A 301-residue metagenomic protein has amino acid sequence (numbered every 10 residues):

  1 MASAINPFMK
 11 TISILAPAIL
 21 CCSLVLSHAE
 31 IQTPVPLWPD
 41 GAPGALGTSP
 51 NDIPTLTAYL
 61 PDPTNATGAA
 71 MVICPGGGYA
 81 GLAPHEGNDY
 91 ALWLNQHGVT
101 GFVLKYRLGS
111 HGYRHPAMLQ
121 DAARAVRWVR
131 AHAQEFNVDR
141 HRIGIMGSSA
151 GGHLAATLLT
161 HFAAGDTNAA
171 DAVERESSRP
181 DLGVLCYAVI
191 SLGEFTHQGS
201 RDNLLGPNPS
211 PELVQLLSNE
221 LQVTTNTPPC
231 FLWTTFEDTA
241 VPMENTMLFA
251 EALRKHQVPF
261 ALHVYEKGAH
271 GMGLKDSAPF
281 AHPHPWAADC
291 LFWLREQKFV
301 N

Functional and structural regions predicted by a protein language model:
E30-N65, H282: N-terminal cap/lid segment of alpha/beta-hydrolase-fold proteins
D40, A172, A188-Q222, P228: Mobile cap/lid helix-loop segments that gate and shape the active-site cleft of serine hydrolases
T48, Y59, W233, M243 (+1 more regions): C-terminal catalytic histidine-bearing segment of alpha/beta-hydrolase fold enzymes
T67-G76: Short beta-strand element of the alpha/beta-hydrolase
P75-A80, F236: Active-site glycine-rich loops that stabilize anionic/oxyanionic intermediates across multiple enzyme folds
A83-P84, D89, L104-R140, A278-P283: Catalytic nucleophile-loop/oxyanion-hole region of alpha/beta-hydrolase and closely related hydrolase-like folds
R124-Q198, V214-Q215: Primarily recognizes the serine-hydrolase "nucleophile elbow" in alpha/beta-hydrolase and SGNH/GDSL folds
L232-T234, D238: Short beta-strand/loop motif that positions the catalytic acidic residue of the alpha/beta-hydrolase fold
